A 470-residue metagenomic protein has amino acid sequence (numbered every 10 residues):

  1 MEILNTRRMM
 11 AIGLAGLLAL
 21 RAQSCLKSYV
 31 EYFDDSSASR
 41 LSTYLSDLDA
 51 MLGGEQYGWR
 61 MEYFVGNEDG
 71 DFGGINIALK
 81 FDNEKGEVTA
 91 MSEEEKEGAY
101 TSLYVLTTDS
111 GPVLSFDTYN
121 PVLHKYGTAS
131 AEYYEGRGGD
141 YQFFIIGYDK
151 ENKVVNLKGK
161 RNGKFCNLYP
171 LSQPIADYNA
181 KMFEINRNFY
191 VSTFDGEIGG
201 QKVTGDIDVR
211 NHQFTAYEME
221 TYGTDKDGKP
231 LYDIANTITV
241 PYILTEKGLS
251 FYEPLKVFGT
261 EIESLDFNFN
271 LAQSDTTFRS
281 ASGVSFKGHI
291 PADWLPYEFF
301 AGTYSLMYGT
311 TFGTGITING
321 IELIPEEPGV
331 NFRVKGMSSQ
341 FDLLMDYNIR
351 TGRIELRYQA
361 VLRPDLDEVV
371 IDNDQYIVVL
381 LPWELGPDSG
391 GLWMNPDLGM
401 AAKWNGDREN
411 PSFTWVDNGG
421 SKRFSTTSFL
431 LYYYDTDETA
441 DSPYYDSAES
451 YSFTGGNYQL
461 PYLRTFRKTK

Functional and structural regions predicted by a protein language model:
E2-L4, L26-V113, N156, N162-K164 (+3 more regions): Acidic/polar, low-complexity intrinsically disordered N-terminal segments immediately downstream of a Sec signal
R7-A15: Sec-dependent signal peptide recognition, specifically the positively charged N-region followed immediately by
L20-S24: C-terminal motif of bacterial Sec signal peptides marking the signal peptidase cleavage site
R60-G66, K85-E87, D117-L123, M307-G309 (+2 more regions): Generic short beta-strand segments
D82, T107, I146-Y148, I324 (+1 more regions): Short beta-strand micro-motifs enriched in acidic
E87-A235, T239: Long, acidic/polar, low-complexity amphipathic helices and coiled-coil-like
P174, Y178-K470: Ser/Thr/Gly/Pro-rich, low-complexity flexible regions
